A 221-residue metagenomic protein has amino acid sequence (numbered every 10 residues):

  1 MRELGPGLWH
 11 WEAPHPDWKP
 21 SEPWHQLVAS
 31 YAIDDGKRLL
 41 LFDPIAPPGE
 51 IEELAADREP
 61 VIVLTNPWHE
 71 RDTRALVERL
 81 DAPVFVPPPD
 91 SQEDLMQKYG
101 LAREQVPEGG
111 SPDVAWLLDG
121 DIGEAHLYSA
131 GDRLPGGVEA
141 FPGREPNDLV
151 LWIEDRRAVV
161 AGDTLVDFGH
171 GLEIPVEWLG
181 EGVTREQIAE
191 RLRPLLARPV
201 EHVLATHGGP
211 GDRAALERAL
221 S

Functional and structural regions predicted by a protein language model:
R2, P6-W9, A13-P16, R38-L41 (+3 more regions): Metallo-beta-lactamase
D17-V61: Pre-active-site segment of Zn-dependent metallo-hydrolases
H25-L27, I122, Y128, E145: Residues that act as N-cap/strand-start positions at coil-to-secondary-structure junctions
L27, E70-R74, A189: Residue-level marker for well-ordered alpha-helical positions
A29-Y31, H126, A130-D132, L149: Residue-level detector of beta-strand structural context in well-folded domains
A46-A130: Active-site HxH/HxHxD metal-binding segment of metal-dependent hydrolases
L80-V84, L179, S221: A short, gly/pro- and small-residue-rich
